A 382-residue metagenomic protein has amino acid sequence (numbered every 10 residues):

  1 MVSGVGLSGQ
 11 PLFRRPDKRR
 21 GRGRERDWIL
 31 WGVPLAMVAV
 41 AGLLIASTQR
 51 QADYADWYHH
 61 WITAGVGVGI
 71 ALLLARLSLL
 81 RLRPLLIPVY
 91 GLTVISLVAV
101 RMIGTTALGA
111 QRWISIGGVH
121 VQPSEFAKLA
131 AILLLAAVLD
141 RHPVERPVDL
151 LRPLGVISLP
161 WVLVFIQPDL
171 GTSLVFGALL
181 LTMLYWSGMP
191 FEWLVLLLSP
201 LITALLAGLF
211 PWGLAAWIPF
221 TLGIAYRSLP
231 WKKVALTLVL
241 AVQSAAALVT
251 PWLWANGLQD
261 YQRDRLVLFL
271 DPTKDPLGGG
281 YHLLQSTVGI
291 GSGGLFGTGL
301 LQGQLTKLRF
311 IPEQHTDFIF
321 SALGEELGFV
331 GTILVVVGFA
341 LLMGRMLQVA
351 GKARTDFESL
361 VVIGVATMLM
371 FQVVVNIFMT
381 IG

Functional and structural regions predicted by a protein language model:
M1-R24: Short, Lys/Arg-rich, polar N-terminal cytosolic tail immediately upstream of the first transmembrane signal-anchor
R22, K274-D275, L308: A generic structural signal for short
W31-G278, E325-T380: Hydrophobic alpha-helical transmembrane segments of multi-pass inner membrane proteins, especially in bacterial systems
I290-S292, N376: Glycine-rich, acidic and aromatic/proline-enriched surface loops and short helix-turn segments that act as binding
G294-V330: Long extracytoplasmic/lumenal interhelical loops at the membrane interface of multi-pass membrane proteins
